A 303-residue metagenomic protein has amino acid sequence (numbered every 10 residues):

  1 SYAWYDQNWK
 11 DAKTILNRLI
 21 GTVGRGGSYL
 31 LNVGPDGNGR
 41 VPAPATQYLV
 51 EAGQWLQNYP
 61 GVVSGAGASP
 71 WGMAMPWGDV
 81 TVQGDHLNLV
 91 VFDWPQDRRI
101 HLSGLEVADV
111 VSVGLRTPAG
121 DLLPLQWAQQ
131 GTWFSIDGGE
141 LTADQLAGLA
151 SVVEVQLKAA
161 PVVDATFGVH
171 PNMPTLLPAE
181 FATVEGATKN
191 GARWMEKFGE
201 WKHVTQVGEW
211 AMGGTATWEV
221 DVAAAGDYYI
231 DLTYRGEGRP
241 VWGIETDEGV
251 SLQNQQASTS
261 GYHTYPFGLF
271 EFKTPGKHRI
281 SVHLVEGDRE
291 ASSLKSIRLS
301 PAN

Functional and structural regions predicted by a protein language model:
S1-A224, Y234, G238-F272, R279-A302: Mature catalytic domains of secreted/periplasmic carbohydrate-active enzymes
I230: P-loop NTPase switch module centered on the Walker A-proximal segment
